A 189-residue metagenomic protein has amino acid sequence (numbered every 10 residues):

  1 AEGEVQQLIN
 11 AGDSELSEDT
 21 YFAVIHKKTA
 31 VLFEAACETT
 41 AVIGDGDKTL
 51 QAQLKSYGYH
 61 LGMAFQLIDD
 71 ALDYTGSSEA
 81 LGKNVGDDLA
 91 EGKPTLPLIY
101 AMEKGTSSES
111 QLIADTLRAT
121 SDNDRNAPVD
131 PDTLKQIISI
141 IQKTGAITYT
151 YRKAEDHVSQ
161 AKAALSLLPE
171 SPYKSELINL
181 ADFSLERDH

Functional and structural regions predicted by a protein language model:
A1-H189: All-alpha prenyltransferase/terpene-synthase fold signal
